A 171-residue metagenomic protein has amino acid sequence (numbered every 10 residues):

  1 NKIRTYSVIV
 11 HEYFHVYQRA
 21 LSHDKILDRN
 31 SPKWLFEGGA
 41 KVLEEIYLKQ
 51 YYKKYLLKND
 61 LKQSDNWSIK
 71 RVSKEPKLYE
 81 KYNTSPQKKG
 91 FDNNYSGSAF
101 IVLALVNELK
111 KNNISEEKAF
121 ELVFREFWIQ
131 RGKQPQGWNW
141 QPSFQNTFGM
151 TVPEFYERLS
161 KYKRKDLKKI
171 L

Functional and structural regions predicted by a protein language model:
N1-I69: Zinc-dependent metallopeptidase catalytic helix centered on the HExxH motif and its immediate flanking segment
V10-F14, E37-E44, A99-L103, Q141 (+2 more regions): Extracytoplasmic/secreted envelope proteins and their assembly/folding machinery, especially bacterial periplasmic
E12-Y13, Y17-L21, L43-Y51, V106-N113 (+3 more regions): Sec/Tat-exported extracytoplasmic proteins
L56-K62, E116-L122, I170-L171: Short, flexible loop/turn segments with low-complexity composition
W67-E157: Active-site-proximal alpha-helical
E154-L171: Low-complexity, Gly/Ser/Thr/Pro-rich intrinsically disordered linker/tail segments
